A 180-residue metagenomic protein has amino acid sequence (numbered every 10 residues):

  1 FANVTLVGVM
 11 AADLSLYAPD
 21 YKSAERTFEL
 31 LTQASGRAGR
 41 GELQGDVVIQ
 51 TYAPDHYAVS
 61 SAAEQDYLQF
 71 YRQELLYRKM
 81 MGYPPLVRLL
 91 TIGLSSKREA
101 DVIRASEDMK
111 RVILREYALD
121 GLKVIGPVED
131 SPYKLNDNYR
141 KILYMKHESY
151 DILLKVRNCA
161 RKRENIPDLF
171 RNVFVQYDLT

Functional and structural regions predicted by a protein language model:
F1-P19, A24, Q33-T180: Accessory helical-bundle/CTD segments and flexible terminal tails appended to RecA-like ATPase motors
L30: Glycine-rich S-adenosyl-L-methionine
